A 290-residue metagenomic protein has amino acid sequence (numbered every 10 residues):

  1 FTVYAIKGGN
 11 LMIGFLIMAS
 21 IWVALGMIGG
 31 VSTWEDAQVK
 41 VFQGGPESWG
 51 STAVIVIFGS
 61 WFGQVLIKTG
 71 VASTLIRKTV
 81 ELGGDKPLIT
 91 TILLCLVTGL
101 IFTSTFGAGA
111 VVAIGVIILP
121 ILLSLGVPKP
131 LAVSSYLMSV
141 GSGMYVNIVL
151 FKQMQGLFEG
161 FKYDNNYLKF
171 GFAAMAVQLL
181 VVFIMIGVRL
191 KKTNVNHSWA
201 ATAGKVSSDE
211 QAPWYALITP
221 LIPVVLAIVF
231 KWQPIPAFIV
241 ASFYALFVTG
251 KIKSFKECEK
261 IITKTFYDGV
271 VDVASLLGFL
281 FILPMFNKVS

Functional and structural regions predicted by a protein language model:
F1-I13, I121-L125, K129-L131, T265-D272: Alpha-helical transmembrane segments and their helix-start/interface "positive-inside/aromatic belt" motifs in integral
F1-T2, F15-A24, G29, K169-T265: Long, contiguous bundles of hydrophobic transmembrane helices that form the permeation core of multi-pass
V3-G8, G63, V97-F106, M138 (+2 more regions): Transmembrane alpha-helix interface/packing and boundary motifs in multi-pass membrane proteins, characterized by
M12, L88, P130, D164-N165 (+1 more regions): Residues that define the loop-to-transmembrane-helix transition and helix capping in multi-pass membrane transporters
G14, M18, W22, G26 (+17 more regions): Alpha-helical transmembrane segments in multi-pass membrane proteins
A24-A37, L122-K129, Y145-L150, V248-K260: Juxtamembrane membrane-interface segments at transmembrane alpha-helix termini
W34-P120, K256-S290: Membrane-embedded alpha-helical segments and adjacent helix-loop junctions characteristic of multi-pass solute
L119-S208: Membrane-core helix-loop-helix motifs of multi-pass transport proteins
